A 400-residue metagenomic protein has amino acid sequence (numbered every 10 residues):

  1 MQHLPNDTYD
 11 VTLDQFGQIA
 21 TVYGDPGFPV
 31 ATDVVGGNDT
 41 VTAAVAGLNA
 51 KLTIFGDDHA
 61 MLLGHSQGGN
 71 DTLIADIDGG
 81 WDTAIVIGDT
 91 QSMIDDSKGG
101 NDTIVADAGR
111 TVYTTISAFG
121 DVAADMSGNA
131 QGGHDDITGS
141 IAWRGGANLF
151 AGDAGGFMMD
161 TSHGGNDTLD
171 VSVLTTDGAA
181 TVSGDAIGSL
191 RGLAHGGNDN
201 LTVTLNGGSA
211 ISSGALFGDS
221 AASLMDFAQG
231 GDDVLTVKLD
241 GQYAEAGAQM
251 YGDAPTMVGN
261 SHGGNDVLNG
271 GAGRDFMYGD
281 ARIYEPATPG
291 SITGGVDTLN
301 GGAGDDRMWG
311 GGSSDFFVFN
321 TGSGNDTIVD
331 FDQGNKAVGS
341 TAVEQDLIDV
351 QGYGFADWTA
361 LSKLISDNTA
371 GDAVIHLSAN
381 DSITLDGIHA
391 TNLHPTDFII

Functional and structural regions predicted by a protein language model:
M1-A356: Acidic, glycine-rich calcium-binding repeat modules characteristic of RTX/beta-roll and related beta-solenoid repeat
S362-I400: Low-complexity acidic/polar repeat-biased segments
